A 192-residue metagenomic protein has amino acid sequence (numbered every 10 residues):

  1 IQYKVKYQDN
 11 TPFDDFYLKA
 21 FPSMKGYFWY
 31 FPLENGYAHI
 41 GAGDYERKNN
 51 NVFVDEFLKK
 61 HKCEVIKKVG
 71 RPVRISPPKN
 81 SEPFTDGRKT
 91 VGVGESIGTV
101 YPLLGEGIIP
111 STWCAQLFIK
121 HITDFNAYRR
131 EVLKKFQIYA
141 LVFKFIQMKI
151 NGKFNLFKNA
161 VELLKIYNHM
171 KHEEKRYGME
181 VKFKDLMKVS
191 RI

Functional and structural regions predicted by a protein language model:
I1-N51: Conserved FAD-binding catalytic core of PHBH/FMO-like flavoproteins
D9-L18, Y37-H39, V54, R74-S81 (+2 more regions): Low-complexity, flexible helical/coil segments
L18-G36, K79-L104, I138-G152: A broadly tuned preference for mixed-charge, low-complexity surface segments
K19-S23, R47, V65, R74-P78 (+1 more regions): A general structural signal for short secondary-structure boundary/capping elements
E46-K120, D124: FAD/FMN-dependent oxidoreductases across multiple families
K120-I192: C-terminal helical "tail/cap" subdomain of flavin- and related membrane-associated enzymes
